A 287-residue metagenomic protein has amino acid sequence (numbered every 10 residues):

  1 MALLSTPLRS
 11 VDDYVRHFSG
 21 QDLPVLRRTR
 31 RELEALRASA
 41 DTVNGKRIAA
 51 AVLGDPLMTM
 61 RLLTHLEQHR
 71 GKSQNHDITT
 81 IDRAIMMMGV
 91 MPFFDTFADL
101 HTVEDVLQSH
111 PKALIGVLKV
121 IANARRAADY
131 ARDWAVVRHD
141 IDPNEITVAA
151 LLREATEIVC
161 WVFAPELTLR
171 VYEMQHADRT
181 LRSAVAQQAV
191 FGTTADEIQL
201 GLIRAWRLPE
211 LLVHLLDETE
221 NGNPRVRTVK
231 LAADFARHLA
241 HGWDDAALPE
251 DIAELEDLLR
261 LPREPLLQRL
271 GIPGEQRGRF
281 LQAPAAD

Functional and structural regions predicted by a protein language model:
M1-L167, S183, Q187-D257, A286: Conserved alpha-helical "signature site" that marks functionally important helical segments or helix/loop junctions
P165-A177: Post-HEXXH active-site segment of zinc metalloproteases
R269-I272: Small-residue helix-boundary/cleavage micro-motifs
R277-D287: Non-catalytic terminal regions of proteins
